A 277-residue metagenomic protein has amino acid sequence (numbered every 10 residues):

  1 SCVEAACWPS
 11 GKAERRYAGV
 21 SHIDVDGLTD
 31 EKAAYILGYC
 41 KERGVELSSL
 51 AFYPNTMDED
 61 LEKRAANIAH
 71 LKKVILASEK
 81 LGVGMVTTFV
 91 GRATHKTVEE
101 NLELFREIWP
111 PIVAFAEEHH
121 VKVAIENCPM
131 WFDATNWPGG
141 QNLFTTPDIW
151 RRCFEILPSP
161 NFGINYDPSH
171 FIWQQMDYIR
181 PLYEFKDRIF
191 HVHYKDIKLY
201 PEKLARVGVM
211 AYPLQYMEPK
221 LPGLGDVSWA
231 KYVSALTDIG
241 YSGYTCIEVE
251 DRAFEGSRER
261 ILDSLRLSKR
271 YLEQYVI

Functional and structural regions predicted by a protein language model:
S1-C2, C7-G11, K41, G82-G84 (+2 more regions): Histidine-acidic metal/acid-base catalytic patches
V3, V20, V25-L28, V45 (+13 more regions): Extended aliphatic helical segments
E4-Y35, K96: Glycine-rich, proline-tolerant flexible connector loops at the mouths of alpha/beta enzymes
P9, H22-D24, Y53-D58, R92-H95 (+2 more regions): Short histidine/acidic/glycine/proline-rich micro-motifs that form metal- and phosphate-coordinating active-site loops
P9-E14, D30, S48-F52, V86-F89 (+3 more regions): Short amphipathic alpha-helical segments, especially helix-boundary/capping motifs
D24, T29, T94-T97, D196-Y200 (+1 more regions): Serine/threonine-rich low-complexity intrinsically disordered regions
D26, P54-N55, E79, K220 (+1 more regions): Flexible, active-site-adjacent loop/turn segments at secondary-structure boundaries
A33-S49, N55-G163, W173-Q174, E184 (+2 more regions): Active-site acidic/histidine proton-transfer and metal-coordination neighborhood in alpha/beta enzyme cores
